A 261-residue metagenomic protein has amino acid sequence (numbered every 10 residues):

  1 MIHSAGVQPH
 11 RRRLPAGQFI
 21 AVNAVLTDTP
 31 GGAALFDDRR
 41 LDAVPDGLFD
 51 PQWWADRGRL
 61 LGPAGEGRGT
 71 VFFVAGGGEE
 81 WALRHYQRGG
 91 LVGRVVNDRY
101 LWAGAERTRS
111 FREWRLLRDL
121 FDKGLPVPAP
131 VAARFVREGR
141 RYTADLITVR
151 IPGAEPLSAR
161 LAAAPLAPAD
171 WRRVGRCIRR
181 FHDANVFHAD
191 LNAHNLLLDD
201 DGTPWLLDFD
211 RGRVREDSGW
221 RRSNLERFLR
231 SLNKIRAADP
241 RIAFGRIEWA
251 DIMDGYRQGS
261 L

Functional and structural regions predicted by a protein language model:
V7-L61: Juxta-kinase regulatory segment immediately upstream of eukaryotic protein kinase catalytic domains
L48-E155, R179, D183: Conserved ATP-binding subdomain of kinase catalytic cores across diverse folds
P156-A164: AlphaC helix of the protein kinase catalytic domain
A169-C177: Conserved alphaE helix
N185, D190: Conserved catalytic-loop position in the HRD/HxD motif
L191-L198: Hydrophobic residue at the +6 position relative to the catalytic HRD Asp in the kinase catalytic loop
W205-L261: C-lobe/activation-segment region of protein kinase-like
